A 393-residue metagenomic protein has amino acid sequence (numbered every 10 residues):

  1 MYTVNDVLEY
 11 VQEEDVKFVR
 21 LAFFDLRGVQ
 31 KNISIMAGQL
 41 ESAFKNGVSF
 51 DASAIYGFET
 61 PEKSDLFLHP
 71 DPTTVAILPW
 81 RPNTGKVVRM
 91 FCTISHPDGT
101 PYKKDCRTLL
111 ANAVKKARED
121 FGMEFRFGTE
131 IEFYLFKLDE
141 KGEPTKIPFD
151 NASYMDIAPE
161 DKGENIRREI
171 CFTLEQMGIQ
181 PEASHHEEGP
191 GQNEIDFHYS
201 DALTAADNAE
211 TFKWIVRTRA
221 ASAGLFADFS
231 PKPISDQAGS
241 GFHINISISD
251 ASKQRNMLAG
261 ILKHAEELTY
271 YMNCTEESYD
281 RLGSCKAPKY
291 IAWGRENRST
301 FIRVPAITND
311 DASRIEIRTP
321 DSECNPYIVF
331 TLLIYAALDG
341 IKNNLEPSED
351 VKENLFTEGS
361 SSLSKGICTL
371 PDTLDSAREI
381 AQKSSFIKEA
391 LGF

Functional and structural regions predicted by a protein language model:
M1-F393: Glycine-rich, acidic/polar active-site loops that bind/position phosphate-bearing ligands
